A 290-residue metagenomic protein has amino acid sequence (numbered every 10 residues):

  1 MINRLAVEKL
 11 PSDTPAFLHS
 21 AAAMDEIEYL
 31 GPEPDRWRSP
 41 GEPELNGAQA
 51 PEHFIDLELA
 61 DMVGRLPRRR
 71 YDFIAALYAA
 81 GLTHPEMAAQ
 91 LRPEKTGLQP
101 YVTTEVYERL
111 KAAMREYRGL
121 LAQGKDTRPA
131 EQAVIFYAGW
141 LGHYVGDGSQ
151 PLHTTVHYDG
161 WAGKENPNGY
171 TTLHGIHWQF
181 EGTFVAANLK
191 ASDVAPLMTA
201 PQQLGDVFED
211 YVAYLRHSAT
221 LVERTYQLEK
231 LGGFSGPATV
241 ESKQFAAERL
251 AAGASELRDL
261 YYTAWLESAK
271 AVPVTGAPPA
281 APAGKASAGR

Functional and structural regions predicted by a protein language model:
M1-W140, T154-A251, R258-R290: N-terminal, motif-rich segments that launch catalysis or mediate targeting to/interaction with membranes, typified by
G146, L152: Short active-site segment of divalent metal-dependent hydrolases/proteases that encodes the spacing between
